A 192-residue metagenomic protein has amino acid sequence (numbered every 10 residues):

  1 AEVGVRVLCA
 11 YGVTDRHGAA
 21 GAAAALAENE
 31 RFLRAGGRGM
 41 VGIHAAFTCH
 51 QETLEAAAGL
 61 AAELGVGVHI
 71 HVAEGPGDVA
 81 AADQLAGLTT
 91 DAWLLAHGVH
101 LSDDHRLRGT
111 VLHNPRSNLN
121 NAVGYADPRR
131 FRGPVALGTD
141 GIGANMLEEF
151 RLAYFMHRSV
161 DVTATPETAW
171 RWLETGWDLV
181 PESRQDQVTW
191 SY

Functional and structural regions predicted by a protein language model:
E2-H100: Metal-coordinating catalytic core of metallo-dependent amide/deamination hydrolases
V3, F32-A35, L60, A153-V160 (+3 more regions): Change "in soluble alpha/beta enzymes" to "in soluble alpha/beta proteins
V5, V66, G109, G133 (+1 more regions): Short glycine/serine/threonine/alanine-rich loop segments
V7-A10, V111-N114, A136: Short hydrophobic/aromatic-enriched beta-strand-loop microsegments
V68-E74, R116-V123, R129-L152, Q187-Y192: Short acidic/histidine-rich active-site segments
L85-T90, H105-R108, R129-R132: Short, conserved loop/helix-junction motifs that constitute active-site signature segments in enzyme catalytic cores
L95-H100, H105, L112-G124: C-terminal active-site-proximal or functional interface alpha/beta core segments in diverse enzymes
N118-N120, R158-Y192: C-terminal helical cap
